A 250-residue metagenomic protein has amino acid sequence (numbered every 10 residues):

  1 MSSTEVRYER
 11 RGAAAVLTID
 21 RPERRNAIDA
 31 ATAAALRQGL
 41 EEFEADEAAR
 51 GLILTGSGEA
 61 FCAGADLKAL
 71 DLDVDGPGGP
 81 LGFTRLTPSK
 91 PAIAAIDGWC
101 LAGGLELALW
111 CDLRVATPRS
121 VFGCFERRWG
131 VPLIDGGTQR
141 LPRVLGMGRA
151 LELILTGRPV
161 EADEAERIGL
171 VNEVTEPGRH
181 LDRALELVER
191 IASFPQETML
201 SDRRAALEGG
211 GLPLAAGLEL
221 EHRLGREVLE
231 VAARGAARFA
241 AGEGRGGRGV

Functional and structural regions predicted by a protein language model:
M1-G12, G157-D163, D182-V250: C-terminal alpha-helix plus adjacent terminal tail
M1-S57, D182: Conserved CoA-thioester-binding segment of acyl-CoA-metabolizing enzymes
S2-E5, R37-E41, P77-F83, L109 (+2 more regions): A generic local structural motif
L17, R21, A35-L36, L54 (+6 more regions): Terminal peptide-recognition signature
R24, T55-P88, C100, G130 (+2 more regions): Glycine- (often His-adjacent) and acidic-residue-rich active-site loop that binds/positions the CoA thioester
A34, L151-E152, E219: Amphipathic alpha-helical segments that line or abut small-molecule/effector binding pockets and mediate allosteric
L86-E197: Crotonase-fold acyl-CoA enzyme core
